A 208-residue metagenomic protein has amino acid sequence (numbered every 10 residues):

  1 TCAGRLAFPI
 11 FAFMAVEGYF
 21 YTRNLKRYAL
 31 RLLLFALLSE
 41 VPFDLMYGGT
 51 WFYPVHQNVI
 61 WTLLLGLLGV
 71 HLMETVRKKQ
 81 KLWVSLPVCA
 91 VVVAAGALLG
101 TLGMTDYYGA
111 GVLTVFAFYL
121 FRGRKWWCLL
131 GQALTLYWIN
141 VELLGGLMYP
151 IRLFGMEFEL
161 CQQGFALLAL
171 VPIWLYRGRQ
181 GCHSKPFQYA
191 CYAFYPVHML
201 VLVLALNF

Functional and structural regions predicted by a protein language model:
T1-F208: Alpha-helical transmembrane segments and their immediate juxtamembrane cytosolic regions
